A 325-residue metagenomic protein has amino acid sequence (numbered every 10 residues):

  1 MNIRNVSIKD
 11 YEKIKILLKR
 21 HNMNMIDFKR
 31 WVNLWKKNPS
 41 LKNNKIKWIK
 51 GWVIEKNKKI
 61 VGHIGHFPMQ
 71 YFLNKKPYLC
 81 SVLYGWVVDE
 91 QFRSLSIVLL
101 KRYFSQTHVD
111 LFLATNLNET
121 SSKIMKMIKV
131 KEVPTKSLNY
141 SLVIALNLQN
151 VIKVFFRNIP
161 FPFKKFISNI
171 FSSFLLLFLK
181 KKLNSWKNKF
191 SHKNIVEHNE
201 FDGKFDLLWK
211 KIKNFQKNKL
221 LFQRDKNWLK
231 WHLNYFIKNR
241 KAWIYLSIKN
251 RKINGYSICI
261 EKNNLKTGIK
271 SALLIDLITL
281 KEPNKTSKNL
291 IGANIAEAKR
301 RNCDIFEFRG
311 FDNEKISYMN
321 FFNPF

Functional and structural regions predicted by a protein language model:
M1-I3, K9, K131-K219, L265: Acyltransferase donor/substrate-recognition loop-hinge adjacent to the catalytic core
I3-W86, N194-T279: A conserved beta-strand-loop-helix scaffold within acyl/acetyltransferase catalytic domains
K9-E12, K29, S94, V98 (+6 more regions): Generic alpha-helical secondary structure signal
Y11, F28, W48, F67 (+16 more regions): Phenylalanine-focused residue identity feature
F72-I152, K262-F325: Acyl-donor binding region in acyl/amide transferases
V130, F190-V196, A242, N320-F325: Short glycine-aromatic motifs
